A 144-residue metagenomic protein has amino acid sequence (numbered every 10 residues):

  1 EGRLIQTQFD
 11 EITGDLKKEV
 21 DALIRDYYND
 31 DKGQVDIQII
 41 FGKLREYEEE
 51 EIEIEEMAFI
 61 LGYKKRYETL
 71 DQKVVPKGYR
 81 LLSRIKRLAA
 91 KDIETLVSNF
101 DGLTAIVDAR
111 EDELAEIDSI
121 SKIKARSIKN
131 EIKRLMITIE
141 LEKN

Functional and structural regions predicted by a protein language model:
G2-E116, K122-N144: Long, highly charged, low-complexity intrinsically disordered interaction regions that mediate electrostatic DNA/RNA
